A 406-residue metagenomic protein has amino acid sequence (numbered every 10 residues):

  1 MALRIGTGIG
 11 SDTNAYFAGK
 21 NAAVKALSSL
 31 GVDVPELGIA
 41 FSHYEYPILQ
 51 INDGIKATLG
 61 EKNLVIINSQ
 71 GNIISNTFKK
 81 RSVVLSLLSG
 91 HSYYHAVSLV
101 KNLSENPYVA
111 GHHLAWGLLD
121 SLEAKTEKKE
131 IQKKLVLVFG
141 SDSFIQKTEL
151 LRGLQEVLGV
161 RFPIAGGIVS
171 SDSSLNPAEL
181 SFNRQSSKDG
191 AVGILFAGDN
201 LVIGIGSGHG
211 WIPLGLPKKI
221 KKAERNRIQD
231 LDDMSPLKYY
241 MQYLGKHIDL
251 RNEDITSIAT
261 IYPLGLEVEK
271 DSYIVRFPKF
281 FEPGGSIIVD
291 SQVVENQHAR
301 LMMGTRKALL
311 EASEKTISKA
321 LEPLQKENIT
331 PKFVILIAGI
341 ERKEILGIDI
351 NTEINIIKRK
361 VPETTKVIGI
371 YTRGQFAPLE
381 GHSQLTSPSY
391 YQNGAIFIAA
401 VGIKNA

Functional and structural regions predicted by a protein language model:
M1-T58, K62-G347, N351-K360, T365 (+1 more regions): Small-residue-enriched flexible segments
